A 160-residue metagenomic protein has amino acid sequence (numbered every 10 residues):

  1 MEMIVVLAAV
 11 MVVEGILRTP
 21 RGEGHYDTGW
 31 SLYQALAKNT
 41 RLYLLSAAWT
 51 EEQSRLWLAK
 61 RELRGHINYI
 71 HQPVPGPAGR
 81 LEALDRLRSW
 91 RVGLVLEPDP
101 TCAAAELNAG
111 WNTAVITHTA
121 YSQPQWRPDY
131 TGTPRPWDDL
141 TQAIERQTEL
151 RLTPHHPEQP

Functional and structural regions predicted by a protein language model:
M1-A78, L152-P160: Alpha-helical substrate-recognition element adjacent to the catalytic core
Q53-P160: C-terminal cap/substrate-recognition subdomain and adjoining C-terminal extension of metal-dependent phosphatase-like
